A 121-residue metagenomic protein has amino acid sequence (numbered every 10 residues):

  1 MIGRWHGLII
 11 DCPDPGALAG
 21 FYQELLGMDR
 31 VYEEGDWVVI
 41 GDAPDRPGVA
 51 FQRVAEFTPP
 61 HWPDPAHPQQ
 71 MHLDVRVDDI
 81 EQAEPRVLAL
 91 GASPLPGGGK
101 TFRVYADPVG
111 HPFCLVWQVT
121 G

Functional and structural regions predicted by a protein language model:
I2-G3, I9-V49, R53, Q82-V104: Core segments of cupin and vicinal oxygen chelate
W5-C12, A43, P60-E81, A106: Vicinal oxygen chelate
Q52-F57, W117-V119: Acetyl-CoA-dependent GNAT
F102, V119-G121: A short acidic/small-residue loop/turn micro-motif
